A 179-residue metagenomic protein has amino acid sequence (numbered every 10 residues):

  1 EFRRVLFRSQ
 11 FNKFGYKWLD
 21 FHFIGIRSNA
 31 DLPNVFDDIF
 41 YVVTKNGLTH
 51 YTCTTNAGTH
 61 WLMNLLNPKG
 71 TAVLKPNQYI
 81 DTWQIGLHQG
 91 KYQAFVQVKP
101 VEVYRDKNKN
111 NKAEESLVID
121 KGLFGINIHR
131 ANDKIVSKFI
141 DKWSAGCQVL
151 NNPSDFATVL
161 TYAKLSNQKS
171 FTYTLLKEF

Functional and structural regions predicted by a protein language model:
R3-D141, D155-L160, K169-F171, L176-F179: Cell wall/extracellular polymer interaction/catalysis modules
